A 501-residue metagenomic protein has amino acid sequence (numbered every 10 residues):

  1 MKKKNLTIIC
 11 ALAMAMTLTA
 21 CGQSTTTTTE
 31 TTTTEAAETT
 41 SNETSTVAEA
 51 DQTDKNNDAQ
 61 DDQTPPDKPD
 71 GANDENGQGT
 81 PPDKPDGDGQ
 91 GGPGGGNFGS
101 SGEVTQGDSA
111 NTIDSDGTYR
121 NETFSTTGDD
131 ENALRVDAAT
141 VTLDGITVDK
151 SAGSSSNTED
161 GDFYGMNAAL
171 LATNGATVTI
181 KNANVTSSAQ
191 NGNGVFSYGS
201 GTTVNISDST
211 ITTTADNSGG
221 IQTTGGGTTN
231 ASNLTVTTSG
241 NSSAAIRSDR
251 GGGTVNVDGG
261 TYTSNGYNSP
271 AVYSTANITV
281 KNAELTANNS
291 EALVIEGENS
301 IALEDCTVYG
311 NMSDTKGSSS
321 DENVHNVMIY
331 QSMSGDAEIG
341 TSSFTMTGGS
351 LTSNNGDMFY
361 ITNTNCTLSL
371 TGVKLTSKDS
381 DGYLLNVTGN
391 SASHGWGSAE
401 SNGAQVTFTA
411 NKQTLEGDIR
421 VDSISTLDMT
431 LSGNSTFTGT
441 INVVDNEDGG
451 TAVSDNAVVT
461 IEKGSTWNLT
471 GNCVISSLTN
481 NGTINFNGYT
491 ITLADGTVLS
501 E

Functional and structural regions predicted by a protein language model:
M1-L6, A11-A13: Positively charged n-region of N-terminal signal peptides that target proteins for export
M16-A20: C-terminal motif of bacterial Sec signal peptides marking the signal peptidase cleavage site
G22-S24: Bacterial signal peptide processing site
T27-Q106, M333-D336, G395-S398: Disordered, low-complexity segments in secreted/periplasmic proteins that are enriched in proline
G94-G107, G128-R135, N157-L171, A189-S197 (+10 more regions): Extracellular beta-strand/beta-solenoid scaffold signature
G94-N157, I491, V498-E501: N-terminal segments that cap or nucleate solenoid repeat domains
I113-N121, T140-I146, T177-N182, T203-S209 (+15 more regions): All-beta strand scaffolds that present successive hydrophobic residues in beta-strands
V453-V459, L469-T479, T492-L493: Surface-exposed loop/turn positions within long extracellular repeat scaffolds, especially the passenger domains
